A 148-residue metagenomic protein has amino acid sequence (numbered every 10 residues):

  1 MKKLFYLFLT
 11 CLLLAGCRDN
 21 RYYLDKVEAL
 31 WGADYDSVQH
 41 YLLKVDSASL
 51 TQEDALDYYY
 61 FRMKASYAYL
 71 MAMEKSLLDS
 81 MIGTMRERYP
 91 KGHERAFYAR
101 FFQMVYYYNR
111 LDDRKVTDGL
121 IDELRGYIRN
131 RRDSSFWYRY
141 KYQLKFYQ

Functional and structural regions predicted by a protein language model:
L4-L14: Sec-dependent N-terminal signal peptides
C17-Q148: A "functional boundary" signal
